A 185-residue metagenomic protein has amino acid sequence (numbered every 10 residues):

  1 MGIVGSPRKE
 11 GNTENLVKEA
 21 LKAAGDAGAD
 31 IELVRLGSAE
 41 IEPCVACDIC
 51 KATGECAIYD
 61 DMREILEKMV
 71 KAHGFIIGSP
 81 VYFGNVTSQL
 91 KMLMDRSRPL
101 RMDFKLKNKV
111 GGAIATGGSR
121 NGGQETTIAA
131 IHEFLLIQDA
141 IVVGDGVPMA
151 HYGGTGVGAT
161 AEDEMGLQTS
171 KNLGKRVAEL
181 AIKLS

Functional and structural regions predicted by a protein language model:
M1-A29: N-terminal beta1-alpha1 ligand-phosphate binding loop
G5, D26, E64, I137-S185: Glycine-rich phosphate/pyrophosphate-binding loop and the adjoining helix
P7-R8, S38, G118-S119: Short, glycine/serine-rich, charged loops/turns that create anion-binding and catalytic segments at active sites
E32-R35, G144: A structural preference for short, hydrophobic beta-strand core positions in alpha/beta folds
L36-C56, G154-A159: N-terminal beta-loop-helix "entrance" segment that forms/cooperates in small-molecule cofactor or anionic ligand
T53-V147: Helix-loop-strand module that forms the ligand-binding subsite of alpha/beta enzymes
